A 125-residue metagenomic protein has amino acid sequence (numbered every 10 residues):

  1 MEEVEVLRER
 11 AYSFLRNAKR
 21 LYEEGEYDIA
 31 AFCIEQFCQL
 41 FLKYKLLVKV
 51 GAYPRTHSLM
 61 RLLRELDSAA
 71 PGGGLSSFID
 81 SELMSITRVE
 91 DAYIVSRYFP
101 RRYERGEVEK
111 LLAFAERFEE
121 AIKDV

Functional and structural regions predicted by a protein language model:
M1-V125: Terminal alpha-helical segments
